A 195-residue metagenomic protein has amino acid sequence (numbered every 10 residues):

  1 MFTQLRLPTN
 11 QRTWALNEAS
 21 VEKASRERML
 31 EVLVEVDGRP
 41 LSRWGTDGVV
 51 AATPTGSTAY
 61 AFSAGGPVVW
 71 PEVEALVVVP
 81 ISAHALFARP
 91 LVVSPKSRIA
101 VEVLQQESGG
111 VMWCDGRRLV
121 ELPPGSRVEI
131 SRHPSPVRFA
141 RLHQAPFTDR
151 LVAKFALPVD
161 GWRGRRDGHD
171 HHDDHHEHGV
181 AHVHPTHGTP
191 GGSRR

Functional and structural regions predicted by a protein language model:
M1-G48: Catalytic core of DAGKc-family lipid kinases
F2, W14, V73, S94-K96 (+1 more regions): Conserved active-site and cofactor/substrate-binding residues in soluble primary-metabolism enzymes
Q4, L16, M29-E31, A75 (+3 more regions): Broad gene-expression machinery/nucleic-acid interaction feature
T13-L16, I81-A83, G109-V111: Short Pro/Gly-enriched beta-strand edge/turn motifs at strand-loop
W14, S20, L33-E35, V50 (+4 more regions): Conserved beta-strand segments that form the floor/walls of ligand-binding pockets within enzyme and binding domains
V21, R26, D37-P40, R89-R195: ATP/nucleoside-binding phosphotransfer catalytic cores, i.e., glycine-rich phosphate-binding loops
R43-F87: Gly/Ser/Thr-rich active-site loops/lids in small-molecule metabolic enzymes that frequently grip phosphoryl groups
